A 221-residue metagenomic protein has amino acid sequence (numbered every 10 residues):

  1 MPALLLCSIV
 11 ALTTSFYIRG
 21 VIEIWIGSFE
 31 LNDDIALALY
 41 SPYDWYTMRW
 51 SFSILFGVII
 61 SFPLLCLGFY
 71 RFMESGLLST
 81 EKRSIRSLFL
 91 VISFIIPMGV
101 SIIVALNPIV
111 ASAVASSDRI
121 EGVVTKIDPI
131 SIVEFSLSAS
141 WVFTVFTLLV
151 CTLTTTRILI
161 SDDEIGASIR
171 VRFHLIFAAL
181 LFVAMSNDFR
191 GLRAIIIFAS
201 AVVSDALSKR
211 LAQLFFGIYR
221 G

Functional and structural regions predicted by a protein language model:
M1-G221: Membrane topogenic/interface segments and analogous intrinsically disordered interaction regions
